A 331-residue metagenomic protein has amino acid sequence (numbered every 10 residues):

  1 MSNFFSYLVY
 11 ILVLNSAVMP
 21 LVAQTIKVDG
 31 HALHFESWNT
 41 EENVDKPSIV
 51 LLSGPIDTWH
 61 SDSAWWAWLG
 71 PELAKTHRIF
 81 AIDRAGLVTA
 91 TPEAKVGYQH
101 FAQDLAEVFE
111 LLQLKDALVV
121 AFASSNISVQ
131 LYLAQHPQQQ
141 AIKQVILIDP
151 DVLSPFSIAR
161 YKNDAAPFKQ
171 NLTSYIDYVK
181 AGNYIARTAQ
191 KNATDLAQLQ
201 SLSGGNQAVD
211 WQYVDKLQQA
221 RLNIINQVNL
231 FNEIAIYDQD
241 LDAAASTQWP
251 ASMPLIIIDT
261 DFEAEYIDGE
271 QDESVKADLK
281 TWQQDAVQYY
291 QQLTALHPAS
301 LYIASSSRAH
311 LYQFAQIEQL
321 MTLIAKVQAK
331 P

Functional and structural regions predicted by a protein language model:
M1-A23: Classical Sec-dependent N-terminal signal peptides that target proteins to the secretory pathway
L21-A32: N-terminal cap/lid segment of alpha/beta-hydrolase-fold proteins
H31-T89: Conserved HGGG/HGGXW glycine-rich cap/lid loop of the alpha/beta-hydrolase fold
A81-L118, V152: Active-site loop/oxyanion-hole signature of alpha/beta-hydrolase fold enzymes
K115-R160: Conserved hydrolase catalytic core segment
I146-Y184: Flexible "cap/lid" loop of the alpha/beta hydrolase fold
V209-L296, I303: Conserved serine/cysteine hydrolase catalytic core
Q288, Q292-P331: Catalytic active-site module of serine/aspartate enzymes centered on a nucleophile-bearing elbow/loop
